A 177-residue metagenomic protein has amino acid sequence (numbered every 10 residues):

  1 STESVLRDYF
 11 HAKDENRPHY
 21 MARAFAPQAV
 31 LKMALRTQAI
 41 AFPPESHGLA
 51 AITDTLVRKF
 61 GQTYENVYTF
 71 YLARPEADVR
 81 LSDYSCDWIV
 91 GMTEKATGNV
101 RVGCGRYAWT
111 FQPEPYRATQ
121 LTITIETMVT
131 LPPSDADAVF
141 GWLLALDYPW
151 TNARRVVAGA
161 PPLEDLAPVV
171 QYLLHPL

Functional and structural regions predicted by a protein language model:
S1-H11, E15, H19, R23 (+1 more regions): Short, low-complexity N-terminal intrinsically disordered segments enriched in polar/charged residues
S1-R7, H11, G91-L177: Terminal "cap-and-tail" regions of soluble proteins that handle hydrophobic small molecules
A24-F25, L31, I52, P115 (+1 more regions): Generic hydrophobic secondary-structure signal
P27-W88: A solvent-exposed, acidic/Ser-Thr-rich amphipathic alpha-helical stretch
